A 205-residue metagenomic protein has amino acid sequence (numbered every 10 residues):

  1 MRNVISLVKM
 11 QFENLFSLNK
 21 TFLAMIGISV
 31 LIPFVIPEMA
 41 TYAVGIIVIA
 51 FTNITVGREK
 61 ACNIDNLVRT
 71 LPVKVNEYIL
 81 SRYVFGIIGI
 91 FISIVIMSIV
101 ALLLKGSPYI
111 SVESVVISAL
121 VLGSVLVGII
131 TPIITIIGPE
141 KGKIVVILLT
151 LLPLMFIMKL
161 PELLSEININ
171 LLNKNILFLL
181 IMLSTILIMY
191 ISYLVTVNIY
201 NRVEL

Functional and structural regions predicted by a protein language model:
M1-N63, S81-L205: Hydrophobic alpha-helical transmembrane segments of membrane proteins
E77-I79: Alpha-helix N-cap/helix-start motif at helix boundaries, enriched for small hydrophobics
